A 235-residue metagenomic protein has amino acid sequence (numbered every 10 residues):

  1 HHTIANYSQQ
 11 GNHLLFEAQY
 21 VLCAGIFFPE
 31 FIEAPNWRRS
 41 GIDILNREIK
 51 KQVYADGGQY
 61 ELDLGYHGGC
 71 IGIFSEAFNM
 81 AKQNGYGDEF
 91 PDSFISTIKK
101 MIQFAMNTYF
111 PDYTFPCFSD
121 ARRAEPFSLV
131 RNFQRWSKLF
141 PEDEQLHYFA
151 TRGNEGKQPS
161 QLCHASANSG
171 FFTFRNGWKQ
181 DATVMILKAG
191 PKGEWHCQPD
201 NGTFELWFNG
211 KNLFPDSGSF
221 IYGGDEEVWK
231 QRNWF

Functional and structural regions predicted by a protein language model:
H1-K99: Aromatic-lined, polymer-binding surfaces characteristic of secreted/periplasmic polysaccharide-degrading enzymes
K51-Q52, E194, E226-E227: Short, functionally important structural connectors and interaction interfaces within domains
G58-F214, S219: Carbohydrate-active enzyme catalytic cores, enriched for enzymes that act on polyanionic acidic polysaccharides
F214-F235: C-terminal, non-catalytic macromolecule-binding modules
